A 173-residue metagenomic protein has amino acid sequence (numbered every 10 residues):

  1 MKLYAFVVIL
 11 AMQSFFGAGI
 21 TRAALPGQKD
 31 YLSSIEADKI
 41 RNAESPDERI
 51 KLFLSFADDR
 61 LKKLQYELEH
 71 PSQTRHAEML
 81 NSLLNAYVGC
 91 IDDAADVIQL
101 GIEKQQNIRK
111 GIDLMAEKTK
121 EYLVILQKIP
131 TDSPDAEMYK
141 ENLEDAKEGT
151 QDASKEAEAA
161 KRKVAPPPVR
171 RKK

Functional and structural regions predicted by a protein language model:
M1-A5: Positively charged n-region of N-terminal signal peptides that target proteins for export
F6-G17: Bacterial N-terminal signal peptides
R22-K173: Long, charged/polar, soluble alpha-helical segments
